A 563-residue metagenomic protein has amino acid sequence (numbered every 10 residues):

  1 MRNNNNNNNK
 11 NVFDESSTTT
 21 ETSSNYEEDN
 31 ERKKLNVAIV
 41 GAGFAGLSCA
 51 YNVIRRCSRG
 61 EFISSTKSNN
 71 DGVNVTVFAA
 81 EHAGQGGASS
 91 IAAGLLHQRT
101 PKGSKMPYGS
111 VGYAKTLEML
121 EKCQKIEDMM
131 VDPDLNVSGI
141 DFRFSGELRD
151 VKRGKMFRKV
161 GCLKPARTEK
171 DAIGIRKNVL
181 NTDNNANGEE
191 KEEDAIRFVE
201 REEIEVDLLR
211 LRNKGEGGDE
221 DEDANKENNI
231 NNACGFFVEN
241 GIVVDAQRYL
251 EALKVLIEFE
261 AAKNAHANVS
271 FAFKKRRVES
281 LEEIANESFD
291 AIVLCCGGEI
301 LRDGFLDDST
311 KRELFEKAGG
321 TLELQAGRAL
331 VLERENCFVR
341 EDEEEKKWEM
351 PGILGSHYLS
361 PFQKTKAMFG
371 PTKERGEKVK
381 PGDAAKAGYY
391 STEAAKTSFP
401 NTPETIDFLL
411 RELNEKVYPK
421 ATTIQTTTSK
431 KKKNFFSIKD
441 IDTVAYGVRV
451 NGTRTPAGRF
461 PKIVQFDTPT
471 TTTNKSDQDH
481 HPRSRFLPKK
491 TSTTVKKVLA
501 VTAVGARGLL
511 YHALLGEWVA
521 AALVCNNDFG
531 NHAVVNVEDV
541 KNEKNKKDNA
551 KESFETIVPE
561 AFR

Functional and structural regions predicted by a protein language model:
D29-A45: Beta1/beta-strand and adjacent pyrophosphate-binding region of the FAD-binding site in flavoprotein oxidoreductases
A45, A83, E299: Conserved Rossmann-like nucleotide-cofactor binding loop
S48, N286-R411, E415-D442, R454: Flavin-dependent oxidoreductases
I54-S89: Glycine-rich FAD pyrophosphate-binding loop
A93-R212: Dinucleotide-binding Rossmann-like beta1-alpha1 core, especially the glycine-rich loop that anchors the ADP
G103-T116, K170-D171, F236-A252, N401 (+2 more regions): Short beta-strand to alpha-helix junction loop
A233-E279, I284-A285, F289-A291, C295-C296: Helical element adjacent to the flavin cofactor pocket in flavoenzyme catalytic cores
F436-T470, N474-R563: C-terminal catalytic lobe of FAD-dependent flavoproteins
